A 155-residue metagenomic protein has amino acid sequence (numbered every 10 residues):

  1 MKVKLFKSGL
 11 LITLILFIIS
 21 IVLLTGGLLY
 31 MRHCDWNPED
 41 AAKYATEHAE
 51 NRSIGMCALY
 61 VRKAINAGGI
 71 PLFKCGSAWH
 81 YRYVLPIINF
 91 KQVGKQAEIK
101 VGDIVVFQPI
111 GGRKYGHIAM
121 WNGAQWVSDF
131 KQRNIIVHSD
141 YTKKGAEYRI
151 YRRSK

Functional and structural regions predicted by a protein language model:
K2-I18: N-terminal Sec-pathway targeting helices
K4, L59, A146-I150: Short alpha-helical segments used as structural interaction elements across diverse proteins
F17-I18, L24-H48, V101, S139-K155: Non-catalytic ligand/cofactor/substrate-binding and regulatory segments of enzyme domains
W36-V101: Secreted/periplasmic proteins that engage bacterial cell-wall peptidoglycan
F73-H138: ...with weaker cross-activation on analogous glycine-rich loops/strands in unrelated enzymes
